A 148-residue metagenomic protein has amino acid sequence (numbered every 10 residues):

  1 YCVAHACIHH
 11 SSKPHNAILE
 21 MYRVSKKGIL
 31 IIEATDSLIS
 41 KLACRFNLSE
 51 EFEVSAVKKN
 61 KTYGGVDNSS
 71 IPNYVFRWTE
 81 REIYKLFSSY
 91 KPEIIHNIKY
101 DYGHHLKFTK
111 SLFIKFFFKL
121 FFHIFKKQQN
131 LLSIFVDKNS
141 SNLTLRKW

Functional and structural regions predicted by a protein language model:
V3: A conserved beta-strand element that flanks and buttresses the S-adenosyl-L-methionine
A6-S11: A short His-aromatic
S12, L38-I39, H105: Glycine/Thr-rich phosphate-binding loops of Rossmann-like dinucleotide-binding domains
H15-I31: A short glycine-rich, Lys/Arg-flanked "PGG" loop and its adjoining helix->strand segment in the class I
K27-N60: Conserved class I S-adenosyl-L-methionine
T62-P72: Short glycine/proline- and acidic residue-enriched helix-loop micro-motifs that form flexible lids or anion-recognition
I71-D101: Short alpha-helix
H96-W148: Conserved Class I S-adenosyl-L-methionine
